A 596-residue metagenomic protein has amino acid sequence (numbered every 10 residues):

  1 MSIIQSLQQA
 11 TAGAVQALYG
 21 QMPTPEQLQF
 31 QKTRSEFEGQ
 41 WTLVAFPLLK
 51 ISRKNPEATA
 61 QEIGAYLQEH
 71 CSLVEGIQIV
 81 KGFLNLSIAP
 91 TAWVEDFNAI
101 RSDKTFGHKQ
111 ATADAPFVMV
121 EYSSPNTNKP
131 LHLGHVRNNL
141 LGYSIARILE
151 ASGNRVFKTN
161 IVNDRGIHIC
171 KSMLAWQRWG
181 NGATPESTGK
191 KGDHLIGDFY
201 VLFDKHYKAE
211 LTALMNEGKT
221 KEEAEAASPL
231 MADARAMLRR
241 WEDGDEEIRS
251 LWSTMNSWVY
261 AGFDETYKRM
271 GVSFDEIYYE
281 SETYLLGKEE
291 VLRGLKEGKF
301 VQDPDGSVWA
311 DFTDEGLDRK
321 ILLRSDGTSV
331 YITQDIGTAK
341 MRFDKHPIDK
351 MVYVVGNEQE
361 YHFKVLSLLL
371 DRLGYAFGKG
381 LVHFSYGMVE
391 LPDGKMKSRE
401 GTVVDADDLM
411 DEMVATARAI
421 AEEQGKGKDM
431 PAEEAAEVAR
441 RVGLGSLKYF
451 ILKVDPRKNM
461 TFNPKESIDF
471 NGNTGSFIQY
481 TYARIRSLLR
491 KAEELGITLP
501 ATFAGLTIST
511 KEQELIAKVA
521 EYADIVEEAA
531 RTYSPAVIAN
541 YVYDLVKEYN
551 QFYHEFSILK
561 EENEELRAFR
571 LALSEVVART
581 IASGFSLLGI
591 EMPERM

Functional and structural regions predicted by a protein language model:
M1-V94, T112-M596: Non-catalytic interaction-recognition regions
E95-I100: Short, charged, solvent-exposed linker or helix-capping segments at domain edges/interfaces that act as flexible hinges
R101-A113: Flexible, low-complexity linker/hinge segments
